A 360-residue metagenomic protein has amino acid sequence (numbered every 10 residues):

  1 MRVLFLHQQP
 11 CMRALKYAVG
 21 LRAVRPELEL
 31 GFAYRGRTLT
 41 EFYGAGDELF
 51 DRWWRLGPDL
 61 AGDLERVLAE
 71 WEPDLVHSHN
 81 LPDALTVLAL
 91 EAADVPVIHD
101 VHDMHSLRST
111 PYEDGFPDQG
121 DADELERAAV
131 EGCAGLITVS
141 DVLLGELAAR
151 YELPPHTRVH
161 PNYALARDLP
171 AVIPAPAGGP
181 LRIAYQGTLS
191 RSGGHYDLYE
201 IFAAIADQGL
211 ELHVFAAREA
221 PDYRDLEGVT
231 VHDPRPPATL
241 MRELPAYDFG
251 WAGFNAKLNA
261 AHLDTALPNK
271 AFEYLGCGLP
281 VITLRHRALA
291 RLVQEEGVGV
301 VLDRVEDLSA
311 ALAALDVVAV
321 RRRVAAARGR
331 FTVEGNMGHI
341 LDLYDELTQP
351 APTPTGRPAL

Functional and structural regions predicted by a protein language model:
M1-E41, G135, E200-E211: N-terminal subdomain of nucleotide-sugar transferases
M12, G193, P237-E273, T283-R291: Nucleotide-sugar-dependent
R13-G20, L165-D168, G178-Y223, D233-L240: Conserved catalytic-core segment of nucleotide-activated headgroup transferases in glycan assembly
P58-L60, A217-A220, V229-A246, G253-N255: Conserved active-site histidine-acidic residue motif and adjacent donor-binding/catalytic loop of glycosyltransferases
G62-R66, H99, H105, F116-T138: Membrane-proximal helix-turn-helix segments that form the acceptor-binding/catalytic region of lipid-linked
E65-L85, P96-I98: Short N-terminal targeting/anchoring amphipathic segment
R127, E131-A171: Donor nucleotide-sugar binding/catalytic pocket of nucleotide-sugar-dependent glycosyltransferases
V305-E306, D316-T348: A charged, aromatic-enriched C-terminal amphipathic alpha-helix characteristic of glycosyltransferases across folds
